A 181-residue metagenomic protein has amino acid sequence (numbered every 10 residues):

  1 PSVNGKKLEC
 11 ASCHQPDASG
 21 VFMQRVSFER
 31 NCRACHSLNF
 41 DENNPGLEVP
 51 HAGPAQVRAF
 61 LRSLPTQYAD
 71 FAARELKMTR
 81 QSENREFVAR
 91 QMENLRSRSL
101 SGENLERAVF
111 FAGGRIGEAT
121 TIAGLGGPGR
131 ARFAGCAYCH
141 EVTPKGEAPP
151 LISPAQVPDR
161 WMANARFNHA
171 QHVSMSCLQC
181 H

Functional and structural regions predicted by a protein language model:
P1-L8, D17-Y138, V142-R166, A170-Q171: Primarily the internal scaffold of c-type cytochrome electron-transfer domains, especially repeated/multiheme c-type
N168-H181: Conserved mid-sequence domains
